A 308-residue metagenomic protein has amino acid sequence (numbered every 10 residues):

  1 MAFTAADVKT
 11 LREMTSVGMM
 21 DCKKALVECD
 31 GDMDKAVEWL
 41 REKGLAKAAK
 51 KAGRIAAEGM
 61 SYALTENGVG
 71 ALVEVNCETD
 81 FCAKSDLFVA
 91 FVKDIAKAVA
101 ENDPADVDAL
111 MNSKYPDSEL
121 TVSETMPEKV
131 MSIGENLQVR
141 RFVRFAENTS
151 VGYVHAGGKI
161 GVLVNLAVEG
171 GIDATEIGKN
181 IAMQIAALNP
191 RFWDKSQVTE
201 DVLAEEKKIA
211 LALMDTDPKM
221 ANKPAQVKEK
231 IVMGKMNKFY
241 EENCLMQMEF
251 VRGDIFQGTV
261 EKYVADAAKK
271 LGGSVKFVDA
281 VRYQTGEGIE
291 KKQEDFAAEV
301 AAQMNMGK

Functional and structural regions predicted by a protein language model:
A2-K308: N-terminal assembly/interaction segments in proteins that build large macromolecular machines
